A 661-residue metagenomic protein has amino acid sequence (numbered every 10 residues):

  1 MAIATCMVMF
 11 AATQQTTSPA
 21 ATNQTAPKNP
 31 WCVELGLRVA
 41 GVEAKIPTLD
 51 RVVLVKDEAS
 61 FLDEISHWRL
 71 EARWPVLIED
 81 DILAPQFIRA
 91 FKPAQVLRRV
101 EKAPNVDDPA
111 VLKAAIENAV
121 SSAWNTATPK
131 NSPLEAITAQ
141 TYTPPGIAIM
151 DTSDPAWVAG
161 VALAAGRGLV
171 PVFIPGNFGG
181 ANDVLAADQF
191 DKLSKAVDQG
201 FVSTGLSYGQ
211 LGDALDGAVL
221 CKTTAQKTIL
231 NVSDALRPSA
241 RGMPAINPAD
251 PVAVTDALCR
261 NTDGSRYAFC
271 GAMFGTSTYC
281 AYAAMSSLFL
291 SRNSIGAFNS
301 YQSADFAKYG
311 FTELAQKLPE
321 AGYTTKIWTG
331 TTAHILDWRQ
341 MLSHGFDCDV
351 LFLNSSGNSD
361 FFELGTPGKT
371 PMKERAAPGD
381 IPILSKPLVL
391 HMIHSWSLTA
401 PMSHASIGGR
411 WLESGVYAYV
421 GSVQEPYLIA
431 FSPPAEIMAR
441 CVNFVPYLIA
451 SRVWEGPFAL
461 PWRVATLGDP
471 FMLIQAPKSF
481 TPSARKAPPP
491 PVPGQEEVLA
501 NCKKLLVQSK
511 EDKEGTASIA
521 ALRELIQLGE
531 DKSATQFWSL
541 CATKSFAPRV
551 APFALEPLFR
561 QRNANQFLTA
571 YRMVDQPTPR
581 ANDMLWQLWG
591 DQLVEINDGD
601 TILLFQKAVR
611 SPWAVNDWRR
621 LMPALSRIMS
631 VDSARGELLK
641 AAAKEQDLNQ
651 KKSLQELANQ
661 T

Functional and structural regions predicted by a protein language model:
M1-F10: Bacterial N-terminal signal peptides
S18-R51, A115-A136: N-terminal low-complexity, Pro/Thr/Ser-rich intrinsically disordered segments that act as propeptides or flexible
G41, A84-Q95, A103-S539, T543-P548 (+4 more regions): Cysteine-dependent hydrolase recognition
V55-L62, S66, L77-E79, T152-P155: Extracytoplasmic Gram-positive cell-surface binding/anchoring modules and repeats
I519-A520, A551-L555, D583-W589, W618-P623: Alpha-solenoid helical repeat scaffolds
K532-C541, A564-P577, G599-S611, W618 (+1 more regions): Alpha-helical repeat scaffolds
W586-L593, F605-R610: Alpha-helical adaptor scaffolds
A624, S633-T661: Terminal, low-structured helical/coil segments at or just beyond the last alpha-helical repeat
